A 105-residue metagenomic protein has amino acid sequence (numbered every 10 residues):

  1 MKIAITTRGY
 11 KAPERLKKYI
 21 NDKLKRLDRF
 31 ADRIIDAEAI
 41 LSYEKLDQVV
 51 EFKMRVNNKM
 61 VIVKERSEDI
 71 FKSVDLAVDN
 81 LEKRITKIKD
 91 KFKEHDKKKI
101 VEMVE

Functional and structural regions predicted by a protein language model:
M1-E105: N-terminal, polar/charged subdomain of small-to-medium soluble alpha/beta proteins
